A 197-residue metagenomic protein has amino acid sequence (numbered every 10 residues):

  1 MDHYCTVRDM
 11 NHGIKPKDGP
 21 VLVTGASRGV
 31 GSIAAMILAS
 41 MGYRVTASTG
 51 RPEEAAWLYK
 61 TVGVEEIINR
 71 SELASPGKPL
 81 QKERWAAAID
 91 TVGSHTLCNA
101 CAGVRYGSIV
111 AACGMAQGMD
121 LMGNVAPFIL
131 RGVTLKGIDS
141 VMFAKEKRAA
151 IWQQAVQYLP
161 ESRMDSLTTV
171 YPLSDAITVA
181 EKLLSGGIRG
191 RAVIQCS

Functional and structural regions predicted by a protein language model:
M1-S40: Short internal alpha-helix immediately C-terminal to a glycine-rich phosphate-binding loop in Rossmann-like
M10-D18, I68-W85, M142-F143, R163: Short, flexible, glycine-rich and Lys/Arg-enriched loop motifs at helix boundaries that contact anionic partners
P20, Y43-V45, I109, T134: Residues at the starts of beta-strands that form the adenosine-phosphate
G31, A55, L97-C98, D120-L121 (+1 more regions): Short, well-ordered alpha-helical microsegments
A35-M36, A56, C98-C101, A126 (+1 more regions): Alpha-helical segments flanking ligand/cofactor-binding loops in enzyme cores
A39-H95: Adenosine-nucleotide cofactor-binding segment
H95-E161, C196: Glycine-rich phosphate-binding loop and adjacent beta-alpha segment of Rossmann(oid) nucleotide-cofactor-binding
E146-S197: C-terminal hydrophobic helical "lid"/dimerization subdomain of Rossmann-like NAD(P)H-dependent oxidoreductases
